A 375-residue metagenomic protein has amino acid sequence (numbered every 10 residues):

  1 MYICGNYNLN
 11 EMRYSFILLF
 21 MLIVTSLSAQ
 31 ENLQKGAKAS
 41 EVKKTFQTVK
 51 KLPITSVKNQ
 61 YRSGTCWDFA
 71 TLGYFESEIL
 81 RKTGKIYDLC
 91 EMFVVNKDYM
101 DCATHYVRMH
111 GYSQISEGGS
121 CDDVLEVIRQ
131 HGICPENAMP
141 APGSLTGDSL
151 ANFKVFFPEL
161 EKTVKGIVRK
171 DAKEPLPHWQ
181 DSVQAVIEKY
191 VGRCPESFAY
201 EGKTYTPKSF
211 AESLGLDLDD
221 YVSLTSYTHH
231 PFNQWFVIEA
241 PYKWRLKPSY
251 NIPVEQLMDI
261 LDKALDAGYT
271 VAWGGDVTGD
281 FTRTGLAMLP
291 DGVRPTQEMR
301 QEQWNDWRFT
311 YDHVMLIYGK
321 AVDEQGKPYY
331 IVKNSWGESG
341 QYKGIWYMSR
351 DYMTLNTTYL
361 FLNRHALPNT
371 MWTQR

Functional and structural regions predicted by a protein language model:
M1-N32: Bacterial Sec-dependent N-terminal signal peptides
E31-L52, S56: N-terminal regions that are enriched for targeting/export leaders and immediately downstream pro/stem segments
N32, D181-R375: Active-site signature of cysteine proteases
L52-G64, M109-S116, K243-N251, I260-L261 (+1 more regions): Second-shell loop/turn segments in exported
Y61-F75, I115-D122, H313: Active-site nucleophilic cysteine motif
T65-D68, F93-N96, V124-V127, P135-A138 (+4 more regions): Structural recognition of the beta-strand scaffold that forms the well-ordered cores of secreted hydrolase catalytic
F69-G73, S77-K82, V127-C134, Y190 (+2 more regions): Structured segments of extracytoplasmic/periplasmic soluble domains in secreted or envelope-associated proteins
E91-F198: Papain-like cysteine protease catalytic cores
